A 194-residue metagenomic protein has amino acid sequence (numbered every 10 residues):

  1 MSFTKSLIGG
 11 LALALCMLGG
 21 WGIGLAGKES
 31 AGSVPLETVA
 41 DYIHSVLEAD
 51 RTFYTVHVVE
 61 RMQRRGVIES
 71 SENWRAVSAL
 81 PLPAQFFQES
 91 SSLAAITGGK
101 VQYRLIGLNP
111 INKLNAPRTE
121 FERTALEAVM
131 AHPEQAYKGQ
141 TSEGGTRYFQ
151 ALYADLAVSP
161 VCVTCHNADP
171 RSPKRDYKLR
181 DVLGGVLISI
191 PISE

Functional and structural regions predicted by a protein language model:
M1-L11: Bacterial N-terminal signal peptides that target proteins for export
G9-G20: Hydrophobic membrane-insertion alpha-helices, especially the h-region of bacterial N-terminal signal peptides
G22-A157, R171-E194: Extracytoplasmic c-type cytochrome modules immediately beyond a signal peptide or single-pass transmembrane anchor
V158-P170: The canonical Cys-X-X-Cys-His
